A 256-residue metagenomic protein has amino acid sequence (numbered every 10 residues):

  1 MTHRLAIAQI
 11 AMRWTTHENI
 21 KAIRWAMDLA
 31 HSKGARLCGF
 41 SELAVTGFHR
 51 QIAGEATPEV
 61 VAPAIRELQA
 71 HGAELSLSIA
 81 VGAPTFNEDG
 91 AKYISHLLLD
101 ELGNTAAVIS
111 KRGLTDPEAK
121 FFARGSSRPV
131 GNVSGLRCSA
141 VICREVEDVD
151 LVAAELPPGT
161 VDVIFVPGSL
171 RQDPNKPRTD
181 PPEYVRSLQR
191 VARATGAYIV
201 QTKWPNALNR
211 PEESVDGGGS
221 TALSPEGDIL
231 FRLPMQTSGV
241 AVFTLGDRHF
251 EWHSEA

Functional and structural regions predicted by a protein language model:
M1-A6: Extreme N-terminal starter segment of soluble prokaryotic enzymes
Q9-W14: Short polar catalytic/cofactor-binding loops
T16, W25-L102, L170-Y198: Cys-nucleophile CN-hydrolase/nitrilase-fold catalytic domain and related Cys-dependent amidase chemistry that acts on
I20-A35, D150-P158: Short amphipathic alpha-helices and their capping/turn segments at secondary-structure boundaries
V61-A80, E147-V240: CN hydrolase (nitrilase-like) catalytic-core segments centered on the catalytic cysteine and neighboring Lys/Glu
N87-V163, P167, K176-R186, Q236-A256: Active-site catalytic loop in hydrolytic enzyme cores
